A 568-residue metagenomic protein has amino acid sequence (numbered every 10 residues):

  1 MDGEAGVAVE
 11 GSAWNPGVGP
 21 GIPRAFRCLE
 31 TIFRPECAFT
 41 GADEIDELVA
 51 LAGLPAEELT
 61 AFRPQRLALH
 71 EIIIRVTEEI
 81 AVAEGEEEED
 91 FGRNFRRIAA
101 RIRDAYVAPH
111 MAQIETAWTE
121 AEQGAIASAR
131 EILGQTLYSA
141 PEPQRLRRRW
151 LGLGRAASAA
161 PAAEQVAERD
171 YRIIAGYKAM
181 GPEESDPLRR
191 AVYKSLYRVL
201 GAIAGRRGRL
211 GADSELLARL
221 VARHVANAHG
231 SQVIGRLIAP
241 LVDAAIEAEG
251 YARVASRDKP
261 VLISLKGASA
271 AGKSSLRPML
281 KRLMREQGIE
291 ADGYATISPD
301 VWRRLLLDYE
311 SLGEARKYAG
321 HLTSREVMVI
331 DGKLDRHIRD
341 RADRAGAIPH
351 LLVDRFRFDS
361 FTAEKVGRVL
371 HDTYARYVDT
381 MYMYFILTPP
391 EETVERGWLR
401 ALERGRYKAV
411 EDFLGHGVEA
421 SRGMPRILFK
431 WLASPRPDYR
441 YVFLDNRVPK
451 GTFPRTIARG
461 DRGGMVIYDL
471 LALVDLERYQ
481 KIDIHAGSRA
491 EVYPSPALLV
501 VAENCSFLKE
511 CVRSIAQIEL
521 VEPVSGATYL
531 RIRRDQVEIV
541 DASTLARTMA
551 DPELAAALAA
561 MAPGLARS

Functional and structural regions predicted by a protein language model:
M1-I238: Long, basic/Gly/Ser/Thr-rich N-terminal segments that mediate initial subcellular attachment or targeting
D2-L29, F33-A61, R355-R404, R426 (+5 more regions): ATP-dependent NMP and nucleoside kinases share a basic, alpha-helical "lid"
D243-R257: Pre-Walker A adenine-sensing motif
D258-I263, I348-P349: Pre-Walker A (Motif I) flank of P-loop NTPase domains
P260, D292-Y294, R376-Y382, R404 (+1 more regions): Short glycine-/polar-rich loops that comprise or flank the Walker A/P-loop and associated switch/sensor motifs
I263-E286: Glycine-rich phosphate-binding P-loop
I289-H371, K408-E411: Conserved nucleotide-sensing/catalytic segment adjacent to the nucleotide-binding pocket in NTP-handling enzymes
W398-G423, K430-P437: Extended amphipathic alpha-helical segments with heptad-repeat/coiled-coil character used for oligomerization, fusion
